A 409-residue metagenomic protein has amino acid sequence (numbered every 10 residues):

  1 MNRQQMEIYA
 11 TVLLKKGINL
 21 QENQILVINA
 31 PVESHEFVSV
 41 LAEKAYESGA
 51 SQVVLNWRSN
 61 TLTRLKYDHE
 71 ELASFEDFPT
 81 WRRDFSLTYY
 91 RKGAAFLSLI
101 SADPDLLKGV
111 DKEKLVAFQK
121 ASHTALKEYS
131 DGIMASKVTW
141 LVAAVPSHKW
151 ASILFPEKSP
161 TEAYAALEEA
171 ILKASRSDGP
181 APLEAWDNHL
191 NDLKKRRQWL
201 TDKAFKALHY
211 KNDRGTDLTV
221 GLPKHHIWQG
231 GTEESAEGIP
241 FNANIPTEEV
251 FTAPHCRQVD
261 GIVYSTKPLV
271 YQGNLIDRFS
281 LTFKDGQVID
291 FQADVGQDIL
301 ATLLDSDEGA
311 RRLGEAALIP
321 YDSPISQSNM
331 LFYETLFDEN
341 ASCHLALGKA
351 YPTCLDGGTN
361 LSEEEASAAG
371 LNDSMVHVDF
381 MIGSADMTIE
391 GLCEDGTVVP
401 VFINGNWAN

Functional and structural regions predicted by a protein language model:
M1-D260, G391, T397-V399, W407-N409: Active-site bordering "gate/hinge" segments that shape substrate access to catalytic or cofactor-binding pockets
T11, T201-K203, Q272-N274, G309 (+2 more regions): Short solvent-exposed loop/turn micro-motifs enriched in small/polar/acidic residues
K108-D111, S152-P156, G231-E233, N274-D277 (+3 more regions): A short secondary-structure junction signal
G221, F291-Q292, F402: Short linear motifs in exposed loops
T252-E308: Long, well-ordered mid-to-C-terminal structural blocks that present hydrophobic/aromatic surfaces
Q258-D260, I276-R278, D285-V288, R311-E315 (+3 more regions): Active-site lining segments that contact anionic ligands and/or coordinate catalytic metals
D290-T359: Dual-mode signal for accessory low-complexity, basic/Gly-rich regions
E364-N409: Extended hydrophobic packing segments that form well-structured cores
